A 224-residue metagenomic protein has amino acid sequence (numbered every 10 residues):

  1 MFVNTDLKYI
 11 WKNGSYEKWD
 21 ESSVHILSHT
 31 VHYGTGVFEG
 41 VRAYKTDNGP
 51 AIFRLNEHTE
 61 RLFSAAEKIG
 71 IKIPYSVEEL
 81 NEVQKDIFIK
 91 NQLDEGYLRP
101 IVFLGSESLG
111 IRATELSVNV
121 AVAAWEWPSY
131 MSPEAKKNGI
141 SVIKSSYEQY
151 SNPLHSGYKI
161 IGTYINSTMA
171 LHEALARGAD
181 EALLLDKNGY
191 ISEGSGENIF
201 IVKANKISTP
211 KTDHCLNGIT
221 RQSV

Functional and structural regions predicted by a protein language model:
M1-D86, L109-S223: Helix-start/capping segments and mature chain N-termini
I89-G96: Short secondary-structure junctions
F103-S108: Short, internal active-site loops enriched in acidic
